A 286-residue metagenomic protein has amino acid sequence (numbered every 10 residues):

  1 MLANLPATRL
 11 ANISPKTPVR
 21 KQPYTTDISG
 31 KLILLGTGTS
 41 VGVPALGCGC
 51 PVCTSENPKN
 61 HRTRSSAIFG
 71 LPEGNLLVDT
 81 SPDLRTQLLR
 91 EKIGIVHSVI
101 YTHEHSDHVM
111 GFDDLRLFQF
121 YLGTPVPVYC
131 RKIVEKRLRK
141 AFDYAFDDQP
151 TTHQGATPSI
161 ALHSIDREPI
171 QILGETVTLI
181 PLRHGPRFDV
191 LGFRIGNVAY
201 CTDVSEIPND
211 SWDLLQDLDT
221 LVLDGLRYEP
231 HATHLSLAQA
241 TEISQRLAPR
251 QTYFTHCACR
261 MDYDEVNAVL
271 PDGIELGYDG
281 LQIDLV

Functional and structural regions predicted by a protein language model:
N4-P6, I13-C201, N267-L285: Binuclear metal-dependent hydrolase catalytic cores
S205-V286: Cap/insert and terminal regions of metallo-dependent hydrolase folds
